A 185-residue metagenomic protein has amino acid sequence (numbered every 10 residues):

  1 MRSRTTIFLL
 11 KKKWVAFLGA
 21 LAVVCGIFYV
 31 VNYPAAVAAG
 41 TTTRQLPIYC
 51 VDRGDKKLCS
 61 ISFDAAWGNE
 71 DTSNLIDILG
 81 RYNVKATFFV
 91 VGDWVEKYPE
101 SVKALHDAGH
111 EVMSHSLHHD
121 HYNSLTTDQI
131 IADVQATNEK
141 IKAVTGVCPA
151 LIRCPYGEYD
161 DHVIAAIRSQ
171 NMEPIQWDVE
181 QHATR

Functional and structural regions predicted by a protein language model:
M1-K12: N-terminal Lys/Arg-rich, disordered targeting/topogenic segments
V15-V31: Hydrophobic membrane-insertion alpha-helices, especially the h-region of bacterial N-terminal signal peptides
A36-Y122, D133, N138-K140, V147-P149: Active-site beta->alpha N-cap acidic-glycine motif
D120-L125, A183: A short acidic, helix-capping loop that chelates divalent metal ions and anchors anionic groups
T127-A132: Non-membrane alpha-helical structural segments and their capping/turn regions in soluble enzymes
L151-C154: Cyclic nucleotide signaling catalytic output domains
E158-Y159: Soluble extracytoplasmic domains of inner/organellar membrane proteins
I164-R185: His/Asp/Glu-enriched short active-site or ligand-binding loop at hydrolase and phosphoryl-transfer sites
